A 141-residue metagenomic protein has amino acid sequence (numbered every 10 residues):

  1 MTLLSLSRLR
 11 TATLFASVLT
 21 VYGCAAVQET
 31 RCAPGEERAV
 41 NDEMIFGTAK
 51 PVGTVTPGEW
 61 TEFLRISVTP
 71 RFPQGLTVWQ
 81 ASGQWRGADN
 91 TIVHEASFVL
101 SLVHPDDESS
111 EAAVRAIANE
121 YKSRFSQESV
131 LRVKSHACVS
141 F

Functional and structural regions predicted by a protein language model:
T2-T13: Bacterial N-terminal signal peptides that target proteins for export
T20-G23: C-terminal motif of bacterial Sec signal peptides marking the signal peptidase cleavage site
A25-V27: Bacterial signal peptide processing site
E29-P34, R86-N90: Short beta-strand/turn micro-motifs at beta-sheet edges
E37-P57, S101: Terminal, regulation- and interaction-focused segments at domain boundaries
W60-S97, V103-S109: Mature extracytoplasmic domains of secretory-pathway proteins
I92-F141: Helix-rich interaction surfaces within compact, conserved domain-sized segments that mediate assembly or partner
